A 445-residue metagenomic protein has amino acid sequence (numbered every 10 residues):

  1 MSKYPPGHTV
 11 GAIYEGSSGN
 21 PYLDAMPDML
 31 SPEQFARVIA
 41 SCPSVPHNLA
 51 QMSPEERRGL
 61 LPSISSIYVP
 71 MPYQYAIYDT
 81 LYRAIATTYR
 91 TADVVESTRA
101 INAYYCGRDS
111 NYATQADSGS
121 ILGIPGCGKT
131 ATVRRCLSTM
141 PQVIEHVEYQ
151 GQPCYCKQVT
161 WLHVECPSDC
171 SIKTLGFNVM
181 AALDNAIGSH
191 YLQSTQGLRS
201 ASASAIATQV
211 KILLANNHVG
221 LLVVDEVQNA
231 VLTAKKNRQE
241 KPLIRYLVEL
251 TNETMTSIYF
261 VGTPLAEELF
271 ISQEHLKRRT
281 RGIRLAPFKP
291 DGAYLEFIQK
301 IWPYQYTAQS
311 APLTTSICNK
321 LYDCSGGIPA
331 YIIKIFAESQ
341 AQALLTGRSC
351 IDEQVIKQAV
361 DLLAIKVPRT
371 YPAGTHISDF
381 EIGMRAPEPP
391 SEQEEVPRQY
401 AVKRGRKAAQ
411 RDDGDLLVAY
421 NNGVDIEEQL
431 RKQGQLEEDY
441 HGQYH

Functional and structural regions predicted by a protein language model:
M1-D117: Walker A/P-loop-proximal flanking segment of P-loop NTPase domains
M1-N48, L61-I64, N216, D291-G292 (+1 more regions): C-terminal alpha-helical "lid" subdomain
S97-Y104, S110-T114, C156, S171-N178 (+4 more regions): Mid-core helix/loop region of P-loop NTP-binding domains shared across ATPases and GTPases
N111-R134: Walker A/P-loop nucleotide-binding motif
R134-S138, I333: The feature captures the helix immediately C-terminal to the Walker
T139-G151, G188: Post-Walker A helix-loop "phosphate-sensing" segment adjacent to the P-loop in P-loop NTPases
W161-C170: A short hydrophobic beta-strand->loop->alpha-helix junction that borders the nucleotide-binding pocket of P-loop NTPases
K211-L221, N229-K235, E240-S316: The catalytic "switch" region of P-loop NTPases
